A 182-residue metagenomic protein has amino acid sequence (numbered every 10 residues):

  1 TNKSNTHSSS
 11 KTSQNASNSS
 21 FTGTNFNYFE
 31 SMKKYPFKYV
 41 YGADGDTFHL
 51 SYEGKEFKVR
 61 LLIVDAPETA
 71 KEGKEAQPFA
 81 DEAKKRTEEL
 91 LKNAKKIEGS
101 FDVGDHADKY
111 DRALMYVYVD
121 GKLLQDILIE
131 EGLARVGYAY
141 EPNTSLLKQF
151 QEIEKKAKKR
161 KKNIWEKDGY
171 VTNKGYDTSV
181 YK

Functional and structural regions predicted by a protein language model:
T1-K182: Small beta-barrel nucleic-acid-binding modules, primarily SNase/OB-fold domains and secondarily Tudor-like barrels
